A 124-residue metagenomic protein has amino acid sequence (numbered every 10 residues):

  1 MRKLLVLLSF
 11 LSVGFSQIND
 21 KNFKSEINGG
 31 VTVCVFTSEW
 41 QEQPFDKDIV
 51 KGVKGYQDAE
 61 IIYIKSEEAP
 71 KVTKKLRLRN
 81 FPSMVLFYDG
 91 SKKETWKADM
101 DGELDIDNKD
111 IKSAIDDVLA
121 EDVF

Functional and structural regions predicted by a protein language model:
K3-V13: Sec-dependent N-terminal signal peptides
F15-Q17: Boundary of Sec targeting at the N-terminus
D20-Q57: Local sequence-structure signature of Cys/Sec-based thiol-disulfide redox active-site neighborhoods
T32-C34, I61, M84: Hydrophobic beta-strand anchors of alpha/beta hydrolase catalytic cores
E39-E42, E67-A69, S91-K93: Solvent-exposed loop/turn segments at secondary-structure junctions within structured extracellular/periplasmic domains
E60-E68: Short, internal strand/loop/helix patches that form the active-site neighborhood or redox-interaction surface
L76-Y88: Structural micro-motif
L86-F124: Non-catalytic, surface beta->alpha helical segment in thiol-disulfide oxidoreductase systems
